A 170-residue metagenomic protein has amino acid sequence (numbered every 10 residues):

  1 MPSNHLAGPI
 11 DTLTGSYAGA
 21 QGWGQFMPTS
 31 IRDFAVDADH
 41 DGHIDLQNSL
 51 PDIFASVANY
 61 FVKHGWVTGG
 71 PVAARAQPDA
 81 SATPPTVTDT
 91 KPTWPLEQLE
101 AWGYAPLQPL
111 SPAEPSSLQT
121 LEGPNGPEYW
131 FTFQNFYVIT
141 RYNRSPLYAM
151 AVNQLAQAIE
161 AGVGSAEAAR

Functional and structural regions predicted by a protein language model:
M1-G19, G24-Q25: Phosphate/pyrophosphate-binding betaalpha-module
P2-L6, D33-D37, N59-V67, W102 (+2 more regions): Structured segments of extracytoplasmic/periplasmic soluble domains in secreted or envelope-associated proteins
G15-W23, D45-I53, T140, R144-L147: Extracytoplasmic/periplasmic, Sec-exported soluble proteins
Q21-V36, V57: Substrate-binding/active-site groove segments that recognize and process beta-1,4-linked N-acetyl-hexosamine
F26, D52, S56, F131 (+1 more regions): Generic recognition of stable, solvent-exposed alpha-helical segments in well-folded globular domains
D37-L46: Acidic, glycine-anchored loop motifs typical of Ca2+
L46, P51-Q98: Helix-loop elements that line ligand-binding/catalytic pockets
A76-R170: C-terminal soluble interaction/assembly domains
